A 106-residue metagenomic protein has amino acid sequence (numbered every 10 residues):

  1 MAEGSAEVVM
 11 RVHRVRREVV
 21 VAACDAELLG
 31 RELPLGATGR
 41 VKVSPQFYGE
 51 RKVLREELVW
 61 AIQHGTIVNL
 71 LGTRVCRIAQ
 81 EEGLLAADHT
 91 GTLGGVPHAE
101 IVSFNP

Functional and structural regions predicted by a protein language model:
A2-A61, A99, F104-P106: Conserved mixed alpha/beta catalytic, RNA-binding, or beta-rich assembly cores of soluble enzyme, regulatory
I67-P106: Short, compact, well-ordered microdomains
